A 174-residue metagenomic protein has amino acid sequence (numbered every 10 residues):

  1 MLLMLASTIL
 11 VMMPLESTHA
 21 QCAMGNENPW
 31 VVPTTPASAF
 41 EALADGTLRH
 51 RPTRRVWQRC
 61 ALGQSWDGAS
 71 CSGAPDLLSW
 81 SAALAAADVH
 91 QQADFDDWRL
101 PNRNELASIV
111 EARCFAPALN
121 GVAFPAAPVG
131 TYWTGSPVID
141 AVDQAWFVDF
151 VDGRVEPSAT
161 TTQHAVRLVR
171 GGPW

Functional and structural regions predicted by a protein language model:
L2-M13: Bacterial N-terminal signal peptides
V11-R99, R103-W174: Glycine-aromatic-enriched surface loops/turns that form tight recognition elements
